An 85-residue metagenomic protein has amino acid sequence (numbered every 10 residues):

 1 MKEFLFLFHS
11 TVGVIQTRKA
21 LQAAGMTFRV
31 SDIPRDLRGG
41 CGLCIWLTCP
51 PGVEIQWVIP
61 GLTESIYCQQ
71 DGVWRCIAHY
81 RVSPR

Functional and structural regions predicted by a protein language model:
K2-L5, H9-I55: Amphipathic, hydrophobic secondary-structure cores in small proteins
P51-R85: C-terminal structural segments of small proteins and small subunits
